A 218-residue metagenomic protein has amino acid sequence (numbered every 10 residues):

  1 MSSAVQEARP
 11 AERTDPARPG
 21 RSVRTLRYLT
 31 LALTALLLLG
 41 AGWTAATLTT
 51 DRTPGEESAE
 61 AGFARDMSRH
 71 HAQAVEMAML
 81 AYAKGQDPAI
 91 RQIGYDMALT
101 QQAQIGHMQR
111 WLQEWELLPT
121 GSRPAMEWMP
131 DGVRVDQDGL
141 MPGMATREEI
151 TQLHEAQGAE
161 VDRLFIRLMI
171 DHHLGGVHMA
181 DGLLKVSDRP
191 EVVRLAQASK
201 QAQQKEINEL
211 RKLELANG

Functional and structural regions predicted by a protein language model:
M1-E12: N-terminal intrinsically disordered, acidic low-complexity segments at the extreme N-terminus
S2, R18-G218: All-alpha RGS (Regulator of G-protein Signaling) helical domain and cognate RGS-like helical scaffolds
